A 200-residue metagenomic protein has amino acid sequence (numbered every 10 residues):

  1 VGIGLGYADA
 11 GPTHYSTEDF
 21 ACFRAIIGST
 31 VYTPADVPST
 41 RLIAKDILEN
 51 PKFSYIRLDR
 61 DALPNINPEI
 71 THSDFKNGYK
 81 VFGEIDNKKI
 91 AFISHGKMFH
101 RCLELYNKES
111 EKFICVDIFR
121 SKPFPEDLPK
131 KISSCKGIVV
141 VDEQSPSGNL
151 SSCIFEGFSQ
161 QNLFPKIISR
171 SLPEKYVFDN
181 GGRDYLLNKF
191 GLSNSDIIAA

Functional and structural regions predicted by a protein language model:
V1-A91: Conserved thiamine diphosphate
Y7-A8, R57-A200: Thiamine diphosphate
